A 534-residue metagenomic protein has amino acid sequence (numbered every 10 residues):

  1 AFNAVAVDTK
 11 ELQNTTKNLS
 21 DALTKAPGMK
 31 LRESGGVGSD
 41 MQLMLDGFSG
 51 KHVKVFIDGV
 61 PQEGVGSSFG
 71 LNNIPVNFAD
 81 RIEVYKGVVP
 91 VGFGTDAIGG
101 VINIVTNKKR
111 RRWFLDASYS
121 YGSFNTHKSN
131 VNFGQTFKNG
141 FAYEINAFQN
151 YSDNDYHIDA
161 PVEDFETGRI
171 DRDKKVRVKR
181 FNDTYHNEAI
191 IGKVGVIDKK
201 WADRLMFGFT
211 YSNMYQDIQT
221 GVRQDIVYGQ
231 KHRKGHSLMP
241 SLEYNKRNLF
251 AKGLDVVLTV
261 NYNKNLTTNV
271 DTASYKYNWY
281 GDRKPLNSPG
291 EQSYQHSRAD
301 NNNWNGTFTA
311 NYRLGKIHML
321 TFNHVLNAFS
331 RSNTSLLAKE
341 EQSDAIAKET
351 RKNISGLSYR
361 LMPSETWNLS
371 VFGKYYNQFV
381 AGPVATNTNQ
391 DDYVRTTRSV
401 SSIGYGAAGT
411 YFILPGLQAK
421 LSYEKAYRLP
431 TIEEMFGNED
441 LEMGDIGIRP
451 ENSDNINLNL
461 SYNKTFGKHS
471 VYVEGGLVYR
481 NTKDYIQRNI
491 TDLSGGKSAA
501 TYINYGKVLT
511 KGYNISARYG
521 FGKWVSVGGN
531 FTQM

Functional and structural regions predicted by a protein language model:
A1-Q13, Q42, V53: N-terminal periplasmic "start-of-domain" segments of outer-membrane beta-barrel proteins
S20-P61: Extracytoplasmic beta-strand/coil segments of soluble accessory domains associated with Gram-negative outer-membrane
V60-K86: Short acidic/polar hinge/loop motifs at secondary-structure boundaries that mediate gating or recognition
V76-D116: A beta-strand signature from Gram-negative outer-membrane beta-barrel systems, especially the internal plug domain
R111, S120, K138-R223: Periplasmic-side early beta-strands and strand-to-turn transitions of outer-membrane beta-barrels
Y119-S123, Q149-D153, Y211-Y215, Y262-L266 (+8 more regions): Transmembrane beta-strands of outer-membrane beta-barrel pores
Y215-I218, S330, N377-N389, T396-V400 (+2 more regions): Surface-exposed extracellular loop regions of Gram-negative outer-membrane beta-barrel proteins, predominantly
K468-K483, T501-M534: Gram-negative outer-membrane beta-barrel transporters
